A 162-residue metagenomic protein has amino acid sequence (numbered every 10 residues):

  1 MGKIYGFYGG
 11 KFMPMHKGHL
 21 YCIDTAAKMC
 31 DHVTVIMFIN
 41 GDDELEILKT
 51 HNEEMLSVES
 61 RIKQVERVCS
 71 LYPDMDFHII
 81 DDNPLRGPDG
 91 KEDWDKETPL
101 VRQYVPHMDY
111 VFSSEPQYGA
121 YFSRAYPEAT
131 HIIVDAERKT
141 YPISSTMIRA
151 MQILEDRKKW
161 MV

Functional and structural regions predicted by a protein language model:
M1-V162: Nucleotidyltransferase catalytic core that binds NTPs
